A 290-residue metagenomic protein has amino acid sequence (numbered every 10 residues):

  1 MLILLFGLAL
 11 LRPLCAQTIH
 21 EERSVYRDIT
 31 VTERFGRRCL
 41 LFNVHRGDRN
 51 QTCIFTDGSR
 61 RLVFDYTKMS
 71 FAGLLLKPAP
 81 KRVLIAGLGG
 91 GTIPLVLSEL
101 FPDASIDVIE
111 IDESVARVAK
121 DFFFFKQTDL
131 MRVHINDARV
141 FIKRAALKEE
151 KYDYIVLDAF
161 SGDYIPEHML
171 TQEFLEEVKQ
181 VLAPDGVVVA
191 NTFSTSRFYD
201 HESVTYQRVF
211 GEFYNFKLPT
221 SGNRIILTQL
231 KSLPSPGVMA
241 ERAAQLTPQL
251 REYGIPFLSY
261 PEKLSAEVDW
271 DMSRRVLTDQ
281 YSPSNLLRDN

Functional and structural regions predicted by a protein language model:
L8-P13: C-terminal segment of classical bacterial N-terminal signal peptides
A16-D48, E212-N290: Soluble small-group transferase modules, centered on the S-adenosyl donor enzyme superfamily
R23, G89, R197-F198: Short, glycine/acidic-rich beta->alpha junctions
E33, R61-P184, S221: The AdoMet/dcAdoMet-binding core of the Class I SAM-like
V44-R60, Y164: Acidic/histidine-rich helix-loop elements that form or flank divalent-metal/phosphate-binding sites at the catalytic
G58, G162-P166, A190, S194: Conserved short-loop catalytic and cofactor-binding motifs
Q172-G237: C-terminal substrate-binding/active-site "lid" region of AdoMet-derived donor-dependent transferases
